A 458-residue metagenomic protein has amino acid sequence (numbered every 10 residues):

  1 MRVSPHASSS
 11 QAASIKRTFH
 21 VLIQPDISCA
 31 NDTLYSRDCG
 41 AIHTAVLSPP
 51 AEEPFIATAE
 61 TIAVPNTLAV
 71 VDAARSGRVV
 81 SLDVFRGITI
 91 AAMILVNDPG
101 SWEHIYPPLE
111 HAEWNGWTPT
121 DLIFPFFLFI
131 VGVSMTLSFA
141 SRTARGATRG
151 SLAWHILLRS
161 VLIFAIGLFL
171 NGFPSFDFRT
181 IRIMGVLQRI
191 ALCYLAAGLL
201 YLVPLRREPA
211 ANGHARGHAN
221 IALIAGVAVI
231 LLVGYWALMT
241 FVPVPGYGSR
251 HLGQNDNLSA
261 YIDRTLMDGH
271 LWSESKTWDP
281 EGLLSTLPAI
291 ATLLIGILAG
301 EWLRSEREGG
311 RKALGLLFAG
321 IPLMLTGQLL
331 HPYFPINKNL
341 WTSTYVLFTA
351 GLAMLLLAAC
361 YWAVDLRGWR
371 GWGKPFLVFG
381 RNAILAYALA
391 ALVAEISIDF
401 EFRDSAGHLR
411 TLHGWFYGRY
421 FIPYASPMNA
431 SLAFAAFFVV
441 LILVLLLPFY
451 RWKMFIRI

Functional and structural regions predicted by a protein language model:
M1, K16-R17, H43-I458: Alpha-helical transmembrane segments and their immediate juxtamembrane cytosolic regions
M1-H6, Q11, A30: Residue-level detector of structural "landmarks"
H6, T33, N97: Histidine-centered active-site/metal-ligand motif
S8, S14-I15, L22: Short linear motifs in intrinsically disordered, low-complexity N-terminal regions enriched in Ser/Thr with nearby
H20-V21, S28: Intrinsically disordered, low-complexity proline-rich regions
